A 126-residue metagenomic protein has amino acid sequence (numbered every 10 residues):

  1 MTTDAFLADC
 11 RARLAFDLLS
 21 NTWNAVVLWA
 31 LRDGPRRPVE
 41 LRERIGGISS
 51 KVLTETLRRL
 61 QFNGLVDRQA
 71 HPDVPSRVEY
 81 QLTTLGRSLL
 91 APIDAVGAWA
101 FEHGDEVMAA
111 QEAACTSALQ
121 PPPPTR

Functional and structural regions predicted by a protein language model:
M1-L7, F62, D67, Q81-R126: C-terminal regulatory/oligomerization modules of transcriptional regulators
F6-V52, E79: N-terminal helix-turn-helix DNA-binding core of bacterial DNA-binding proteins
D33, V74, R87-S88: Glycine-/small-residue-rich active-site loops that bind phosphorylated ligands and cofactors
L53, L57-N63: Basic amphipathic alpha-helical segments that dock to polyanions
D73-T83: Minor-groove-contacting beta-hairpin "wing" of winged helix-turn-helix DNA-binding domains
